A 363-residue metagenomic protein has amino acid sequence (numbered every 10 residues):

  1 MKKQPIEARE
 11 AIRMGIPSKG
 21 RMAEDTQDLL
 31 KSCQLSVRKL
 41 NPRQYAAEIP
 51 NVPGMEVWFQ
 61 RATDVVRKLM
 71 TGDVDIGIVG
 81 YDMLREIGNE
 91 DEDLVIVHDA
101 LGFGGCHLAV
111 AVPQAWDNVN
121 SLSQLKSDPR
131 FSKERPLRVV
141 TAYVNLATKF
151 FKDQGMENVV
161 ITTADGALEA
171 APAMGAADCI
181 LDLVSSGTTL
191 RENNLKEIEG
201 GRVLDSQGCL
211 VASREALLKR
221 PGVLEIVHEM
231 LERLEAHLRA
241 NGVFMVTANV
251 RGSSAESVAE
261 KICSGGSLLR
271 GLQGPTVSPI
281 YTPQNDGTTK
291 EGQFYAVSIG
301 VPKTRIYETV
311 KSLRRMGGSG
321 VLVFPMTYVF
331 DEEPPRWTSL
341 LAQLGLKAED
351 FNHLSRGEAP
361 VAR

Functional and structural regions predicted by a protein language model:
K2-F59, I78-H107, W116-R363: Small-molecule-sensing regulatory modules
V65, D75-V79: Conserved, well-structured functional cores that handle cations and Mg-NTP chemistry
G72: Active-site charged/polar residues at nucleotide-handling catalytic sites that mediate phosphoryl, nucleotidyl
V110: Periplasmic solute-binding protein
